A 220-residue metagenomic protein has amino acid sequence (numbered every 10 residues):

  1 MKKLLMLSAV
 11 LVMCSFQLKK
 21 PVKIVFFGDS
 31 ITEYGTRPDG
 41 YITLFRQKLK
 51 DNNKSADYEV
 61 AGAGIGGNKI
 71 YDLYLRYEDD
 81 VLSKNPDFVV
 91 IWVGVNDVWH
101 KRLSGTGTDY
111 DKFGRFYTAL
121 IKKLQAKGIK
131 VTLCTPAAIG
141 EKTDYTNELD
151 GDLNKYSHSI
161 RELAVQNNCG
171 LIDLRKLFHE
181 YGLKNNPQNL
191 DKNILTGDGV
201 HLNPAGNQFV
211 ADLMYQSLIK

Functional and structural regions predicted by a protein language model:
M1-K2: N-terminal hydrophobic targeting signals that begin at the initiator methionine
L5, S15-G66, Y71, R76-N85: Serine-esterase "nucleophile elbow" of acetyl-processing enzymes
L11-V12: Repetitive helical segments and hydrophobic/amphipathic motifs
K19, Q47-A56, D72-K220: Alpha-helical cap/lid subdomain in secreted, periplasmic, or secretory-pathway luminal O-acyl-processing enzymes
